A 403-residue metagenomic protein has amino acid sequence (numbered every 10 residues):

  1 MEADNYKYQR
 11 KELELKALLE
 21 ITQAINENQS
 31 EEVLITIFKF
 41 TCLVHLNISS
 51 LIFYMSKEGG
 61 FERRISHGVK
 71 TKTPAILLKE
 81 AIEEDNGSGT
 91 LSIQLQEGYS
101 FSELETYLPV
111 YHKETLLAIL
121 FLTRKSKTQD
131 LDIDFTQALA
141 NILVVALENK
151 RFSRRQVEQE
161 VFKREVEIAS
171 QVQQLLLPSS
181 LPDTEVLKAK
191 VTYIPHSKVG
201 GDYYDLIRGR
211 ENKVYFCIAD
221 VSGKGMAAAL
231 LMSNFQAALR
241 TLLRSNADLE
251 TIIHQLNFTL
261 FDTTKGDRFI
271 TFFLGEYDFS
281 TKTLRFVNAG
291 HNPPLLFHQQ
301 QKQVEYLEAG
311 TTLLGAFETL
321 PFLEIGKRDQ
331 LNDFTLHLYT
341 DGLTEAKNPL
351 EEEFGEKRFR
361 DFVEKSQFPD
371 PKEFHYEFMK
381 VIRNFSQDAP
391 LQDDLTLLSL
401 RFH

Functional and structural regions predicted by a protein language model:
M1-E27: Signal-transmission linkers at sensory-effector interfaces
E2-K7, L117-L139, K224, I325 (+2 more regions): Regulatory loop-to-helix N-cap segments in sensory/regulatory domains that couple ligand/signal detection
L19, A24-I65, P182, G266-R268: Helix-loop-beta substructure at the N-terminus of cytosolic sensory domains that couple signal/ligand detection
L95-E97, F101-H112: A short, aliphatic-rich beta-strand micro-motif
E103, A118-T128, L147, V221 (+1 more regions): Short beta-strand-to-loop transition segments that serve as allosteric relay/switch motifs in sensory/regulatory domains
K127-E148, N234, L331-N332: Amphipathic alpha-helical "output/dimerization" segments
V157-H337, A389-H403: … and, occasionally, acidic/histidine-rich disordered N-termini of signaling adaptors
A227-S245, Q330-A389: Active-site-proximal, acidic helix/loop segment immediately C-terminal to a metal-coordinating Asp/Glu
